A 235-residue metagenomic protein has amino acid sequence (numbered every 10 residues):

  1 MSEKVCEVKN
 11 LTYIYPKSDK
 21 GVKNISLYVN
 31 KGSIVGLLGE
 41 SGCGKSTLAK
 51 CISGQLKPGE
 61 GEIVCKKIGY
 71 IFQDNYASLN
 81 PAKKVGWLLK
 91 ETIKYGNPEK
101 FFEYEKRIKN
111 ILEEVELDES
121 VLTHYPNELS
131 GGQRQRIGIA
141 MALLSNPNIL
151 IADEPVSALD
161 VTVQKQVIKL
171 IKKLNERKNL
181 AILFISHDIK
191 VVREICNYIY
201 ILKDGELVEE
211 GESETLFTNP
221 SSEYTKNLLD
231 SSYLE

Functional and structural regions predicted by a protein language model:
L38-E40: The feature captures the beta-strand-to-loop junction immediately N-terminal to the Walker
S53: Helix-to-loop junction immediately C-terminal to a conserved catalytic motif
F102-S120, L229: Conserved ABC ATPase "signature" region
Y125-L129, Q133: Conserved ABC ATPase signature
L144-N148: A short, proline-enriched helix->beta-strand linker immediately N-terminal to the Walker B motif in ABC-type P-loop
V192-E194: A short, surface-exposed alpha-helical micro-motif characterized by mixed small hydrophobic and charged/polar residues
